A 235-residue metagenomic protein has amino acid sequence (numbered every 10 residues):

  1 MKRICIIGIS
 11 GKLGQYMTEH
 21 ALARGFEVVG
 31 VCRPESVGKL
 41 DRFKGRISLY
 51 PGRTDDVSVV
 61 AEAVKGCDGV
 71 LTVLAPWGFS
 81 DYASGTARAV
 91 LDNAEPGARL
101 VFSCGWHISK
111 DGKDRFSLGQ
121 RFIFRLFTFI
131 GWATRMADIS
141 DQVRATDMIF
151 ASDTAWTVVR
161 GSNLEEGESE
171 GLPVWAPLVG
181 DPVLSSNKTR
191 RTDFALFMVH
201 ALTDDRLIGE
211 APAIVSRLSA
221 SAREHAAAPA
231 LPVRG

Functional and structural regions predicted by a protein language model:
I4-R24: N-terminal Rossmann NAD(P)H-binding glycine-rich loop of SDR-like oxidoreductase domains
V31-E35, R53-T54: N-terminal Rossmann-fold cofactor-binding loop
S48-C67: Conserved Rossmann-fold cofactor-binding substructure of NAD(P)-dependent oxidoreductases
T72-S109, R144: NAD(P)-cofactor binding segment of oxidoreductase domains
Y82-A83, D141, S185-V199: Substrate-positioning beta->alpha
K110-R115, E166-P173, A201-E210: Glycine/proline-rich active-site loop of Rossmann-fold NAD(P)-dependent oxidoreductases
T146-G167: Conserved beta-loop-beta element that borders a ligand/cofactor-binding pocket
R190-P232: Alpha-helical substrate-binding/gating segment
